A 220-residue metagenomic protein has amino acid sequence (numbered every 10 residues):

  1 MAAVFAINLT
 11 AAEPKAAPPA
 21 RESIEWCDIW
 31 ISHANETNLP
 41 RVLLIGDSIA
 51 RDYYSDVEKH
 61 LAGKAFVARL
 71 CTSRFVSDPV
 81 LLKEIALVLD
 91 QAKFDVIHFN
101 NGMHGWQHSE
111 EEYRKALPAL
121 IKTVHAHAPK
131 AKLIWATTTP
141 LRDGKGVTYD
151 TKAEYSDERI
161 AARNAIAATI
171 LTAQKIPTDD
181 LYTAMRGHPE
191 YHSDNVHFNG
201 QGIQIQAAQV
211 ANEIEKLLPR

Functional and structural regions predicted by a protein language model:
M1-L43, A50-K64, D90-A92, A126 (+4 more regions): N-terminal secretory targeting modules
C27-W30, F75-E84: Structural motif
L44-I45, A136: Short hydrophobic segments within beta-strands
I45-D47, D179: Active-site flanking residues adjacent to catalytic metal/cofactor-binding acidic residues
H60, K64, V80-R220: Alpha-helical cap/lid subdomain in secreted, periplasmic, or secretory-pathway luminal O-acyl-processing enzymes
K64-V80: A short beta-strand-loop structural module common to alpha/beta enzyme folds
